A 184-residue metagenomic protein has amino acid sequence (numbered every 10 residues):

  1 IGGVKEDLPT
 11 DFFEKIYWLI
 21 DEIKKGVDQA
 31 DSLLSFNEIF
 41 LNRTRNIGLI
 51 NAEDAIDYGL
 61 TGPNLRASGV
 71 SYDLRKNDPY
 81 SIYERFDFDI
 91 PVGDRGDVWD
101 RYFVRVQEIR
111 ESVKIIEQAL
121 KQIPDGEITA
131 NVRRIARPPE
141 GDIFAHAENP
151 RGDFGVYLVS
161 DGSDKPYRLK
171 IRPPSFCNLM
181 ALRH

Functional and structural regions predicted by a protein language model:
I1-H184: Active-site bordering "gate/hinge" segments that shape substrate access to catalytic or cofactor-binding pockets
